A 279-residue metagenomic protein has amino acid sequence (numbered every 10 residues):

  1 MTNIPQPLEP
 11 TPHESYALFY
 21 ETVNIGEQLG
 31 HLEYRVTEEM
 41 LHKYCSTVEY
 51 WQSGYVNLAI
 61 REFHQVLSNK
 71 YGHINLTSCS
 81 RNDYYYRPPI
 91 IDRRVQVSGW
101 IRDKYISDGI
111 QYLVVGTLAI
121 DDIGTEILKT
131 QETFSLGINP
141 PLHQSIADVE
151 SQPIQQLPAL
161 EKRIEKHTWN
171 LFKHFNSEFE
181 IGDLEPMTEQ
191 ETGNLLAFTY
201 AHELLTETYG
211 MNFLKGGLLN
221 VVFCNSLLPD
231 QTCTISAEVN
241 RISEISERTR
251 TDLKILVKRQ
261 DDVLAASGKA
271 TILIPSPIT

Functional and structural regions predicted by a protein language model:
T2-C79, N139-L218, P277-T279: Hot-dog-fold acyl-thioester-processing enzymes
T2-N24, Y86-H167, P229-T279: HotDog/MaoC-like acyl-thioester-processing domains
Y16, C79-Y86, W100-I101, L218-C224: Short structured motifs
E33, N225-L227: Structured beta->alpha junctions
K70-L76, Y86-P89, L227: Long amphipathic N-terminal alpha/beta scaffold segment
